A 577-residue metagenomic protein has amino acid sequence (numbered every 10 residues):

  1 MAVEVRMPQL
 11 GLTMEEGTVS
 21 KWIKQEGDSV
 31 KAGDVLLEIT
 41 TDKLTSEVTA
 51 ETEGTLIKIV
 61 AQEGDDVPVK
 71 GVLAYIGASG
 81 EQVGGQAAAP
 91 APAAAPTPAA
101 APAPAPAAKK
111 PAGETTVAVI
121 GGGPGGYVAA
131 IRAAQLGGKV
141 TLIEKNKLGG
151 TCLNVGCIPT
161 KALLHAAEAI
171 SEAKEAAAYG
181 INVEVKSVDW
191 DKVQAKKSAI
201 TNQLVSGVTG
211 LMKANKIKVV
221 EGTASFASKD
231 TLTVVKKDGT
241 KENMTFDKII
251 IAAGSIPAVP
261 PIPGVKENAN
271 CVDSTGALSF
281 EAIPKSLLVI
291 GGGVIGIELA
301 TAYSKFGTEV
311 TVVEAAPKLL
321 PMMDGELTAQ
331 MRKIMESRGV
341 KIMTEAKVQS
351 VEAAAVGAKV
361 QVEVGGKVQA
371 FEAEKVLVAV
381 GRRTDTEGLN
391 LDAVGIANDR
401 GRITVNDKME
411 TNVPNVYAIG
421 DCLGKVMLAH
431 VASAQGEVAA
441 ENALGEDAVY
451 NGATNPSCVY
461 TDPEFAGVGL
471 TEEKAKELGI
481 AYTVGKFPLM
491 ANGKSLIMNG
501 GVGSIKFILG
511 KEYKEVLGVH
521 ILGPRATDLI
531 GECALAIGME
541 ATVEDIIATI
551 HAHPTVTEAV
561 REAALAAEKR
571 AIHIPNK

Functional and structural regions predicted by a protein language model:
M1, A78-V117, E363: Intrinsically disordered, low-complexity linker and terminal tail regions
A2-V83, T141: Small cofactor-carrier domains centered on a conserved lysine used for covalent cofactor attachment
G113-E114, I131-G138, I143-I283, A316-L320 (+6 more regions): Glycine-rich flavin
T116-L142, G296-S304: N-terminal Rossmann-like FAD-binding beta1-loop-alpha1 element of flavoenzymes
A118-I120, A224, L232, N243-G254 (+6 more regions): Short hydrophobic core segments
I120, A134-N146, T151, I158 (+3 more regions): Flexible, glycine-rich terminal cap/loop adjacent to redox cofactors in electron-transfer oxidoreductases
C157, I251-E309, V313, K341-I342 (+3 more regions): Glycine-rich dinucleotide-binding loop and its adjacent helix/turn
K266-P284, A370-L444, D528: FAD-site-proximal beta/loop scaffold in flavoenzymes
